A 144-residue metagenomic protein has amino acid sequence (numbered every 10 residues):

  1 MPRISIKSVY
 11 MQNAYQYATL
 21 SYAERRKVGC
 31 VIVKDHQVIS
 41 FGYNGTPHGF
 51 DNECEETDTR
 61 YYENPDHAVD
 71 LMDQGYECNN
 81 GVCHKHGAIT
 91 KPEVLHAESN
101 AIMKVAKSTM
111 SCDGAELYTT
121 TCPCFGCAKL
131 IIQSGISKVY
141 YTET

Functional and structural regions predicted by a protein language model:
M1-T144: Zinc-dependent deaminase catalytic domain
